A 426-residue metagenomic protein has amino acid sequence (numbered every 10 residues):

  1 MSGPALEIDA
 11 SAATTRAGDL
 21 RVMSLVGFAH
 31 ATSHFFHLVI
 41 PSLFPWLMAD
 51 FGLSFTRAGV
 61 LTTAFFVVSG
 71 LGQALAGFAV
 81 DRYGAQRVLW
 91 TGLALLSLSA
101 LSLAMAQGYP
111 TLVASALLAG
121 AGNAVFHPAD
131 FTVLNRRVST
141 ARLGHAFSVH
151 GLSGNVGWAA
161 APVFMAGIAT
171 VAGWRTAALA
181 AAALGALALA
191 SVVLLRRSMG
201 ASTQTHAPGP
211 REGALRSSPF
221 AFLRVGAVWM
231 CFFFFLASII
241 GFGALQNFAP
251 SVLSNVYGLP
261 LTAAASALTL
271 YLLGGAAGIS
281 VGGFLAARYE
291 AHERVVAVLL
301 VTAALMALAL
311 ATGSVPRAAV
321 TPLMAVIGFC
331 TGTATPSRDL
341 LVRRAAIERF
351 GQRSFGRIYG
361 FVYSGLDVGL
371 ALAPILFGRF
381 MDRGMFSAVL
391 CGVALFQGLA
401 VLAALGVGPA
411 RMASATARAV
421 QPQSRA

Functional and structural regions predicted by a protein language model:
L38, F66-A74, W158-A159, L272-A276 (+2 more regions): Residue-level signature of mid-helix packing/kink "hotspots" within the transmembrane helices of 12-pass Major
I40-P41, A227-T269: Extracytoplasmic gate region of multi-pass secondary transporters
L71-Q107: Conserved MFS/SLC helix-loop-helix module at the cytosolic interface between two early adjacent transmembrane helices
G72-G84, I279-A291, M381: Helix-to-loop junctions at the C-terminal end of transmembrane segments in multipass secondary transporters
R82-G92, R288-L300: Cytoplasmic membrane-interface "Motif A"-like loop-to-helix N-cap segments of 12-TM Major Facilitator Superfamily
S115-G154: Cytoplasmic helix-loop-helix junction between adjacent transmembrane helices in 12-TM secondary transporters
H150-G200: Helix-loop-helix hairpin linking two adjacent transmembrane segments in secondary transporters
E293-R338: C-terminal transmembrane helical hairpin of 12-TM major facilitator-type secondary transporters
